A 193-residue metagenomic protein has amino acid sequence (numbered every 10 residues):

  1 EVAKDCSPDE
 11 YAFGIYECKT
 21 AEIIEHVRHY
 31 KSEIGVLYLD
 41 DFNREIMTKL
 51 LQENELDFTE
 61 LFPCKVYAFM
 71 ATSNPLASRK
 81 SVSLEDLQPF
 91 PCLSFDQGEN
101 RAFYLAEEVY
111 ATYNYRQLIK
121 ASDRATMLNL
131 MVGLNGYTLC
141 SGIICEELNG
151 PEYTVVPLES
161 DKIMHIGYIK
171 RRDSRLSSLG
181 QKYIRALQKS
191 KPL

Functional and structural regions predicted by a protein language model:
E1-T48: Central regulatory/effector-binding core of bacterial HTH transcription factors
V2, R175-K189: Short amphipathic alpha-helical coupling segments at ligand-binding clamshell hinges and other catalytic/signaling
E10-G14, L118, H165: Residues at or immediately flanking beta-strands
H26-E33, Y38, Q97-T154: Hydrophobic hinge/microswitch elements
R44, L76, L84, Q88-T112 (+1 more regions): Secondary-structure junction motif
I46, E53-T59, P63-K65, A125-S174: Beta-alpha-beta core module
L50-C92: Flexible hinge/capping segments at coil-to-helix
S73-V82, S160-K162, D173-L179: Short helix-loop capping/hinge motifs at secondary-structure junctions, enriched in acidic/polar residues
